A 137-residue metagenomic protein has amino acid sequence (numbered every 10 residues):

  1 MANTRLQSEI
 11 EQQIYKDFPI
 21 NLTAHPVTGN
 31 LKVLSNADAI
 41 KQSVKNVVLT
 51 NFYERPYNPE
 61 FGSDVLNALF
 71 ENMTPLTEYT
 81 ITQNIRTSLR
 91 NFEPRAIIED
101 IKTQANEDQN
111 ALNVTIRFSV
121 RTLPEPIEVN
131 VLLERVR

Functional and structural regions predicted by a protein language model:
M1-T82, T87, E99, Q104-R137: Immediate N-terminus of the mature polypeptide
R90-I98: Short secondary-structure junctions
